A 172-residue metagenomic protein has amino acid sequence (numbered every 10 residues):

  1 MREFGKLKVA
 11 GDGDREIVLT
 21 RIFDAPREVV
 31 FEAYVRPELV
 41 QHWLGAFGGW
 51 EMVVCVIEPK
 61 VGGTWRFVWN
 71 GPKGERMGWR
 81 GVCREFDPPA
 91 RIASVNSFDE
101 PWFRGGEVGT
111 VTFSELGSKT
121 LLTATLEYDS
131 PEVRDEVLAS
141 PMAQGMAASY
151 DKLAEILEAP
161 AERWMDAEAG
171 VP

Functional and structural regions predicted by a protein language model:
M1-E3, D129-P172: A conserved amphipathic terminal alpha-helix motif
M1-G49, P172: Hydrophobic ligand-binding cavity/cleft-lining segments
D14-T20, M52, T64, G78 (+3 more regions): Intrinsic-disorder/low-complexity, polar/charged segments enriched in Ser/Thr/Lys/Arg/Asp/Glu/Gln
E16, A93-V95, D99-A147: Beta-strand/loop substructures that line and gate deep hydrophobic ligand-binding cavities in soluble
V18-L19, E38-R76, D166-P172: Short beta-edge strand/loop motif at the mouth of beta-sheet-based domains
L19-R21, V54-I57, W79-E85, N96 (+1 more regions): Hydrophobic/aromatic beta-strand elements that line small-molecule binding cavities or substrate pockets in beta-rich
R27, P59-K60, R84-R91, T112-L121: A short, structured loop/turn motif at beta-sheet edges
V30, V40, W65-F67, C83 (+5 more regions): Hydrophobic pocket/interface hotspot
